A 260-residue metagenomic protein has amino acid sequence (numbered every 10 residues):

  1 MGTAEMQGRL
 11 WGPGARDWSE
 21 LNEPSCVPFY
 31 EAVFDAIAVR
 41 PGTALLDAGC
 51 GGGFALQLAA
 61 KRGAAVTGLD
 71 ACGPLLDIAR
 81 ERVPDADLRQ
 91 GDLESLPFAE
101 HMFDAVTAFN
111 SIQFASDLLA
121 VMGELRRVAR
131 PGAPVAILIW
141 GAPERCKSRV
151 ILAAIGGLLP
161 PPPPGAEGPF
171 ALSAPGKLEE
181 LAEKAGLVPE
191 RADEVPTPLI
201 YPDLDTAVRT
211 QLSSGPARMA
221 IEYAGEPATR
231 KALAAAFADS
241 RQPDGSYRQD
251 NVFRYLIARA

Functional and structural regions predicted by a protein language model:
M1-T43, F54-L58, P74-I78, R82 (+1 more regions): Conserved class I S-adenosyl-L-methionine
M6-Q7, S25-C26, G52-F54, A171-A260: Conserved Class I S-adenosyl-L-methionine
A44-L96, A120: Class I SAM-dependent methyltransferase SAM/SAH-binding core
E94-A105: A short acidic, Gly/Pro-enriched loop at the edge of an enzyme's catalytic core that lines a small-molecule cofactor
D104-L119, G141: A short SAM/SAH-binding and catalytic strip from SAM-dependent methyltransferases
L119, R126, G132-P202, R218-M219 (+1 more regions): Conserved catalytic/acceptor-binding region of the Class I
